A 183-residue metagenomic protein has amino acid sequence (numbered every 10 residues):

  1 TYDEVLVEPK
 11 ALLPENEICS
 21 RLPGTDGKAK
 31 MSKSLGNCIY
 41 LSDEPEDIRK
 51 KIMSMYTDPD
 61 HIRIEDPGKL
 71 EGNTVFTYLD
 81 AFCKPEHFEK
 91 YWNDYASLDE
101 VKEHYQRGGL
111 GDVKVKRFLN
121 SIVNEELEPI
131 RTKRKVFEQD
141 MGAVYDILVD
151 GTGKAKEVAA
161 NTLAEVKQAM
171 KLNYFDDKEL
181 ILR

Functional and structural regions predicted by a protein language model:
T1-R183: Conserved nucleotide- and phosphate/pyrophosphate-binding catalytic cores in adenylate/nucleotidyl-handling enzymes
